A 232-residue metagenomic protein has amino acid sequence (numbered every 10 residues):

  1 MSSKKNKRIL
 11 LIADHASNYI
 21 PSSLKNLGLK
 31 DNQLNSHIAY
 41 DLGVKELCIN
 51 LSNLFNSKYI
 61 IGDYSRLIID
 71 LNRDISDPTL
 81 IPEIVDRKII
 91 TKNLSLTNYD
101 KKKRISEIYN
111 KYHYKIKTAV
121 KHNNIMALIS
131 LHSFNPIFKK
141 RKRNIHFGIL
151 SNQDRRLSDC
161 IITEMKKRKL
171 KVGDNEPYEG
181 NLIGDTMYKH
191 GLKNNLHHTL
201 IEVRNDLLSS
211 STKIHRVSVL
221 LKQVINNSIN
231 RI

Functional and structural regions predicted by a protein language model:
M1-I232: N-terminal catalytic or cofactor-binding beta/alpha core of small enzyme domains
